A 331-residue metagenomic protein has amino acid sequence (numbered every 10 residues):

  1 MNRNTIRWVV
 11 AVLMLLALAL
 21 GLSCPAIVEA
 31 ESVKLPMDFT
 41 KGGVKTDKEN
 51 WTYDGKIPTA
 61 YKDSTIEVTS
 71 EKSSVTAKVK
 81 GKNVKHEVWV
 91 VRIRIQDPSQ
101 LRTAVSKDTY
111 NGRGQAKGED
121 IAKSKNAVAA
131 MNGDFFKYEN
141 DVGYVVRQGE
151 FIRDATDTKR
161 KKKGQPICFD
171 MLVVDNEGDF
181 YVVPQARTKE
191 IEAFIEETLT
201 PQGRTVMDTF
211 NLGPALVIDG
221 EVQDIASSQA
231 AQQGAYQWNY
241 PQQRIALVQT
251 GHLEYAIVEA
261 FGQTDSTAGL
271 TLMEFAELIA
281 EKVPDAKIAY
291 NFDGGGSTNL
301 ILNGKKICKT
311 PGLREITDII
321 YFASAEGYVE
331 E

Functional and structural regions predicted by a protein language model:
M1-N4: N-terminal secretory signal peptides that target proteins for export/translocation
I6-A26: Sec-dependent N-terminal signal peptides of Gram-positive bacterial secreted proteins and lipoproteins
A26-V183: Zymogen propeptides
V105-R113, Q185-I191, A260-T264: Short, solvent-exposed aromatic-acidic interface loops
G112-Q115, E190-E197, A235-Y236, S266-M273: A short, polar/proline- and glycine-enriched secondary-structure boundary/capping micro-motif
I121-N140, D208-V222, V283-G295: A short, charged
F136-W238: Active-site-adjacent helix-turn-beta-strand microarchitecture at beta-sheet edges that either contains or buttresses
N140-Q165, A231-N291, S297-E331: Conserved, well-ordered active-site substructure
